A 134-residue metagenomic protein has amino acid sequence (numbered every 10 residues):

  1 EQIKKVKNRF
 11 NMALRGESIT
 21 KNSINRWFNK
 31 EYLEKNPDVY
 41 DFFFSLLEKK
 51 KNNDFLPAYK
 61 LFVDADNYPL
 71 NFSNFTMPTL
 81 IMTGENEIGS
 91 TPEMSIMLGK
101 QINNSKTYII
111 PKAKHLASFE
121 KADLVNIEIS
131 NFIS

Functional and structural regions predicted by a protein language model:
E1-K21, R26-W27: Flexible "cap/lid" loop of the alpha/beta hydrolase fold
G16, A65-P69, P92: Structural motif corresponding to alpha-helix initiation and N-cap regions
S23, Y59, L98, V125-I129 (+1 more regions): Hydrophobic "lid"/C-terminal helical patch of Rossmann-like NAD(P)-dependent dehydrogenase/epimerase domains
D41-L70: Hydrophobic, aromatic-rich cap/lid helix
F75, I81-T83: Short beta-strand/loop motif that positions the catalytic acidic residue of the alpha/beta-hydrolase fold
M77, T91-K100: Short alpha-helix in the alpha/beta-hydrolase fold that links the catalytic acid
E85-S90: Acidic catalytic loop of the alpha/beta-hydrolase fold
N104-S134: Catalytic active-site module of serine/aspartate enzymes centered on a nucleophile-bearing elbow/loop
